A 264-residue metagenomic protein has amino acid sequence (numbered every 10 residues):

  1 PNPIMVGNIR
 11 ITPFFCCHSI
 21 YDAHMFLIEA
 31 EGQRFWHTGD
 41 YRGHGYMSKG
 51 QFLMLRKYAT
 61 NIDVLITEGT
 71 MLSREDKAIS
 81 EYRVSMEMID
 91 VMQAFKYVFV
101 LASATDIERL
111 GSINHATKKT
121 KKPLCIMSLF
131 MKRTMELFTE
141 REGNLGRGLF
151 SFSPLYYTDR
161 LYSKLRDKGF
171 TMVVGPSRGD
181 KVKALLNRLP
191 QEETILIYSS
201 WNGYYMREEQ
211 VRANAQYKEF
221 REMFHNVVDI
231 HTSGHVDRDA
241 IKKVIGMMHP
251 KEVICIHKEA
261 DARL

Functional and structural regions predicted by a protein language model:
P1-K119, P123-M127, R133-T134, E140-G148: His/Asp/Glu-rich metal-coordinating catalytic cores of metallo-dependent phosphodiesterases/hydrolases acting on
K57-T60, L186-E193, G246-H249: Short, conserved loop/helix-junction motifs that constitute active-site signature segments in enzyme catalytic cores
I62, I241, I245-K258: Proline-aspartate-enriched helix->loop->beta-strand connector
L101-T105, M127-L129, V173-G179, S199-G203 (+2 more regions): Structural motif
L129-L189, I197-W201: A contiguous, basic/glycine-rich beta-loop/short-helix subdomain that forms a polymer-engagement track
G179-L189, H235-G246: A short, acidic, amphipathic alpha-helical segment used as a generic capping/interface helix at domain edges
K181-F224: Redox- and metal-dependent alpha/beta enzyme cores, enriched for Fe-S-associated oxidoreductases and cofactor-handling
V211-K243: Generic long, charged, amphipathic alpha-helical segments
